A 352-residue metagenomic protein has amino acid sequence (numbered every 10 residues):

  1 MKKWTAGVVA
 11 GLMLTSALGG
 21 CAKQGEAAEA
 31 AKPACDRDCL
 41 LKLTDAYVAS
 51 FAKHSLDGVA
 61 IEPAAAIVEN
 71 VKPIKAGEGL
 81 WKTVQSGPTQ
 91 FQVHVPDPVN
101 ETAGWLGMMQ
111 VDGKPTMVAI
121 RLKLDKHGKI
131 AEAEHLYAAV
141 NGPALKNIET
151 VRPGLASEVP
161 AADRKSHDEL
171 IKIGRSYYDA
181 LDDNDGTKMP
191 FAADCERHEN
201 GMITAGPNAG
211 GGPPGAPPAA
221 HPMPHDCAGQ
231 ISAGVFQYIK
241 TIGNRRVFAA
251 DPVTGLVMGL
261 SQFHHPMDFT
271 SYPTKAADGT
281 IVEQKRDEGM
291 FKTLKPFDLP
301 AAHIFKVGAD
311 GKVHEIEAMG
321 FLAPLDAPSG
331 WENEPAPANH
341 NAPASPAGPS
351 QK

Functional and structural regions predicted by a protein language model:
M1-V8: Bacterial N-terminal signal peptides that target proteins for export
W4, L14-T15, T187: Intrinsically disordered/low-complexity terminal segments and short unstructured peptides
V9-A17: Bacterial N-terminal signal peptides
G19, K23-K352: C-terminal and inter-domain tail/linker signature
